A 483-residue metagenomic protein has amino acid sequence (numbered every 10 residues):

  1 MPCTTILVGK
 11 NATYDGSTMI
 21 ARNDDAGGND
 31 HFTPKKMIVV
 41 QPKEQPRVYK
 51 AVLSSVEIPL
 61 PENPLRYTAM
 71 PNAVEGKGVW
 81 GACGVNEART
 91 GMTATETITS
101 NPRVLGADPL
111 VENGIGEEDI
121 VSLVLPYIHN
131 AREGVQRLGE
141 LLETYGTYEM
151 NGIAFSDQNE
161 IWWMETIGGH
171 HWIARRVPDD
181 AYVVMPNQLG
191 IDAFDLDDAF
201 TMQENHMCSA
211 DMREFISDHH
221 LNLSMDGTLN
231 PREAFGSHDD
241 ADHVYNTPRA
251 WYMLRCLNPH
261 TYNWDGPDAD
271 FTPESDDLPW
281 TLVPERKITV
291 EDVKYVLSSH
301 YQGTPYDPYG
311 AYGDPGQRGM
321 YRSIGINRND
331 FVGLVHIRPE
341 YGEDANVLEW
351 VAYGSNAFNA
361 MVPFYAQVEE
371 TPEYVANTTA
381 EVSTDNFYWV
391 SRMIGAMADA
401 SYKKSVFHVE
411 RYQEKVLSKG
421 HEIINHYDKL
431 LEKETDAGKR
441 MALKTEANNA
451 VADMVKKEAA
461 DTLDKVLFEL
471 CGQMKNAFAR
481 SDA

Functional and structural regions predicted by a protein language model:
P2-E117, R137-D270: A contiguous strand-loop segment
E62-Y67, V135, A311-G319: Short Pro/Gly-enriched beta-strand edge/turn motifs at strand-loop
V121-Y127: Short, well-ordered beta-strand elements within core beta-sheets of diverse protein domains
Y127-E133: Short, charged, surface-exposed loops that flank catalytic or proteolytic processing sites
G134-E143, V293-L297, T445: Short, well-structured alpha-helical segments that form the helix of a local strand-helix-strand
E214-E340: Glycine-rich, aromatic-lined ligand/substrate-binding cores of catalytic and carbohydrate-binding domains
Q302, Y306-K433: Substrate-recognition/cap regions that form aromatic- and gly/pro-loop-enriched pockets for small-molecule ligands
E414-A483: Histidine-centered catalytic/metal-binding microenvironments
